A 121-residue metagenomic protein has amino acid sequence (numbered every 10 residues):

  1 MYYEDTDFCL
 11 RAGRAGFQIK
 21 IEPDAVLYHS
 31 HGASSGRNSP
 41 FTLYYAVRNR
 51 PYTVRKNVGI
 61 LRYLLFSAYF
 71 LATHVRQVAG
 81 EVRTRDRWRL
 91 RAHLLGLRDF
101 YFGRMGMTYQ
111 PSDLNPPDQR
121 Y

Functional and structural regions predicted by a protein language model:
Y2: Active-site-adjacent helical/loop segments in soluble small-molecule enzymes
D5-R11, L27: Short active-site alpha-helical segment characteristic of glycosyltransferases and processive polysaccharide synthases
R14, Q18-L95: Active-site-adjacent helix/loop segment of glycosyltransferases that harbors family-specific signature motifs
L94-Y121: Membrane-interface aromatic/basic loop that binds lipid-linked glycans or pyrophosphate carriers, typified by
